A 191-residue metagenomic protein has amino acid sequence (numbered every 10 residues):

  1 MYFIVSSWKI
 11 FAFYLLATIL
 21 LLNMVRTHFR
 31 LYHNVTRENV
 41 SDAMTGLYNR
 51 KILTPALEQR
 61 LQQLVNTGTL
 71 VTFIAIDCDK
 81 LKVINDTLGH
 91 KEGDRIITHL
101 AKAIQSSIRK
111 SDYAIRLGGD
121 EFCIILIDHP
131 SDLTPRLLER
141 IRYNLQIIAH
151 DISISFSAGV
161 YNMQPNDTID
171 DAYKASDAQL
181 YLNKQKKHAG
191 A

Functional and structural regions predicted by a protein language model:
M1-H33: Regulatory sensory/coupling modules that transmit signals to nucleotide-handling catalytic cores
T36-A56, T67, I76-H90, T98: Conserved nucleotide-binding and Mg2+-coordinating catalytic segments in signaling enzymes
L53, L57, I97, A101-I104 (+3 more regions): Heptad-repeat coiled-coil signal-transmission/dimerization helices
D86, I125-H129, M163-Q164: Residue-level recognition of strand-loop junctions within catalytic nucleotide-signaling folds
H90, P135-Q146, Y161-A191: Catalytic-core segments of nucleotide cyclases and related cyclic-nucleotide turnover enzymes
I96, C123-R140: Short helix/loop segment flanking the catalytic signature motif in cyclic-nucleotide metabolism enzymes
S106-S111, R140-S153: Short catalytic/binding micro-motifs of nucleotide second-messenger systems
Y113-R116: A short pre-motif secondary-structure segment
